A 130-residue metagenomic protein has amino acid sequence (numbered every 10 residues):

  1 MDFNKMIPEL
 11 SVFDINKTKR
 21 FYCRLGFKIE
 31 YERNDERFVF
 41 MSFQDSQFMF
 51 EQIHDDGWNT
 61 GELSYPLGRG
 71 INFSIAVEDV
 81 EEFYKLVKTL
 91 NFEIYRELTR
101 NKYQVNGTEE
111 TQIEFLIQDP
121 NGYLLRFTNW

Functional and structural regions predicted by a protein language model:
M1-D2, Y65-L67: Short, flexible turn/loop "capping" segments at secondary-structure junctions
D2, E9-M49: Core segments of cupin and vicinal oxygen chelate
N4-M6, Y95-R96: A short, local hydrophobic-aromatic micro-motif
M6, D35, L67-R69, T111: Exposed loop/turn and edge beta-strand positions of beta-sandwich/beta-sheet ligand-binding modules
M6-I7, K28, G70-F73: Short active-site oxyanion
E9, E51, S74-A76, E97 (+1 more regions): A cross-family glycoside hydrolase active-site/sugar-binding cleft signature
F13-N16, I71-N121: Vicinal oxygen chelate
E30-S64, L124-N129: Conserved short beta-strand elements that form part of the metal-binding/catalytic scaffold of enzyme active sites
